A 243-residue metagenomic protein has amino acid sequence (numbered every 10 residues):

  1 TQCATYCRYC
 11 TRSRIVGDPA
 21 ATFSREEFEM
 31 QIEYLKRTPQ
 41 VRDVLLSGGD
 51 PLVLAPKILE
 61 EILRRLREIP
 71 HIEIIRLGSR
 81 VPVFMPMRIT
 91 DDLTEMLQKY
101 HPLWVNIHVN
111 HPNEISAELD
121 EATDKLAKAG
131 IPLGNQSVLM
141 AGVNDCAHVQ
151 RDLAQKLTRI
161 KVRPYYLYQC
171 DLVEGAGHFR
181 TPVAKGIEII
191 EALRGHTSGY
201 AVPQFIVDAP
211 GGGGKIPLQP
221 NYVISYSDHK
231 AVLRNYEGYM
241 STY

Functional and structural regions predicted by a protein language model:
T1, S13, G48-G49, R80 (+1 more regions): Fold-independent oxyanion-binding glycine-rich loops and adjacent beta-strand/coil segments at enzyme active sites
T1-F23, L77: Canonical Radical SAM [4Fe-4S] cluster-binding loop centered on the CxxxCxxC motif and its immediate flanking residues
C3-A4, V83, N113-I115, G213 (+1 more regions): Residues that cap or initiate secondary-structure elements
R8, D43, Q204-F205: Structural motif
T22-M30: Short cysteine/histidine-rich metal-coordination sites, predominantly Zn2+-binding motifs
E29-D43, L52-T197: Conserved AdoMet/S-adenosylmethionine-binding subsite of the radical SAM
T158-Y243: Auxiliary Fe-S-binding modules of radical SAM enzymes
